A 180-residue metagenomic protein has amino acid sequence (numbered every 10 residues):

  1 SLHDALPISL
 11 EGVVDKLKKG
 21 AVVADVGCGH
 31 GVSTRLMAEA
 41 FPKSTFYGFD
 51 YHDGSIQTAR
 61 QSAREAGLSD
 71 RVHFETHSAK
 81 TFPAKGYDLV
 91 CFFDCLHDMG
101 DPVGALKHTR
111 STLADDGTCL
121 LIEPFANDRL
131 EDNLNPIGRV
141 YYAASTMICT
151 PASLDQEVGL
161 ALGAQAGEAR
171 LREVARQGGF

Functional and structural regions predicted by a protein language model:
L2-L6: Short, small-residue-biased leader/transition segments that mark boundaries at the very start of proteins
K18-G29: Conserved class I S-adenosyl-L-methionine
A24, L36-K80: Class I SAM-dependent methyltransferase SAM/SAH-binding core
G31-R35: Glycine-rich SAM-binding Motif I of class I
K80-V90: A short acidic, Gly/Pro-enriched loop at the edge of an enzyme's catalytic core that lines a small-molecule cofactor
D88-P102: A short SAM/SAH-binding and catalytic strip from SAM-dependent methyltransferases
V103-D115: A short glycine-rich, Lys/Arg-flanked "PGG" loop and its adjoining helix->strand segment in the class I
I122-V174: C-terminal alpha-helical "lid/dimerization" subdomain adjacent to the S-adenosyl-L-methionine
